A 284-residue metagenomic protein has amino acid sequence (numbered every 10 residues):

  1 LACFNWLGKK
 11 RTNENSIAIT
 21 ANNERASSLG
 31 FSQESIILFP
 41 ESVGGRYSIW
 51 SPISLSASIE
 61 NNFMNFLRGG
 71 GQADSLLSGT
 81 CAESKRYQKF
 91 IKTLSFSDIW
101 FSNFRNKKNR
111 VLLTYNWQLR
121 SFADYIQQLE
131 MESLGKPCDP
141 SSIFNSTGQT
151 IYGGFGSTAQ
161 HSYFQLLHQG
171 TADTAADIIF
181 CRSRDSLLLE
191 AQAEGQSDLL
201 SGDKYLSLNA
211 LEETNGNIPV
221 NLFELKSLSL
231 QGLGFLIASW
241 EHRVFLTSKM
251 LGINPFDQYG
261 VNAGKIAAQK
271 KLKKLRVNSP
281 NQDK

Functional and structural regions predicted by a protein language model:
L1-E83, I266, K270: Glycine-rich phosphate-binding loops that contact phosphosugars or nucleotide phosphates
A2, F31, S48-S51, L55 (+9 more regions): Generic recognition of stable, solvent-exposed alpha-helical segments in well-folded globular domains
A2-W6, L55, I59, G69-L76 (+6 more regions): Generic, well-ordered alpha-helical scaffold segments in large soluble proteins
I17-I19, I37, V111-L113, A176-I179 (+1 more regions): Hydrophobic/aromatic beta-strand patches that form the interior of the parallel beta-sheet core in alpha/beta enzyme
L38-R46, G148-T150, M250, P255: A short glycine/serine-rich beta->alpha loop
I59-L67, L77-E213: Acidic catalytic cores of enzymes that act on phosphate-bearing nucleotides/polynucleotides
R184, V220-G234: Basic, glycine-rich polyanion-binding accessory segments appended to enzymes
M250-K284: C-terminal amphipathic alpha-helical interaction region
